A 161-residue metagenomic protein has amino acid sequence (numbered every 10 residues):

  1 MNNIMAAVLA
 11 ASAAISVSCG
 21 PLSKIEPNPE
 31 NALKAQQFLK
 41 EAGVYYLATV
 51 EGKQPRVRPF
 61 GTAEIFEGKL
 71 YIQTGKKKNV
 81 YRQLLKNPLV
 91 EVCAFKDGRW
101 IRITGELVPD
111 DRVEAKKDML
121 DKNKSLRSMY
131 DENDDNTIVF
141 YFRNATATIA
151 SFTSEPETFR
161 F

Functional and structural regions predicted by a protein language model:
M1-I4: Positively charged n-region of N-terminal signal peptides that target proteins for export
A7-S16: Bacterial N-terminal signal peptides
V17-E41: Extreme N-terminal tail/first-helix region
G20-P27, R102-F161: Charged, gly/pro-rich active-site loop segments
Q37-G52, V90-C93: A short, Trp-centered hydrophobic/proline-enriched beta-strand micro-motif
E51, K76, K96, L107 (+1 more regions): A mature extracytoplasmic/lumenal domain signature
A63-K96: A short mixed-secondary-structure module that forms the rim of ligand-binding clefts
